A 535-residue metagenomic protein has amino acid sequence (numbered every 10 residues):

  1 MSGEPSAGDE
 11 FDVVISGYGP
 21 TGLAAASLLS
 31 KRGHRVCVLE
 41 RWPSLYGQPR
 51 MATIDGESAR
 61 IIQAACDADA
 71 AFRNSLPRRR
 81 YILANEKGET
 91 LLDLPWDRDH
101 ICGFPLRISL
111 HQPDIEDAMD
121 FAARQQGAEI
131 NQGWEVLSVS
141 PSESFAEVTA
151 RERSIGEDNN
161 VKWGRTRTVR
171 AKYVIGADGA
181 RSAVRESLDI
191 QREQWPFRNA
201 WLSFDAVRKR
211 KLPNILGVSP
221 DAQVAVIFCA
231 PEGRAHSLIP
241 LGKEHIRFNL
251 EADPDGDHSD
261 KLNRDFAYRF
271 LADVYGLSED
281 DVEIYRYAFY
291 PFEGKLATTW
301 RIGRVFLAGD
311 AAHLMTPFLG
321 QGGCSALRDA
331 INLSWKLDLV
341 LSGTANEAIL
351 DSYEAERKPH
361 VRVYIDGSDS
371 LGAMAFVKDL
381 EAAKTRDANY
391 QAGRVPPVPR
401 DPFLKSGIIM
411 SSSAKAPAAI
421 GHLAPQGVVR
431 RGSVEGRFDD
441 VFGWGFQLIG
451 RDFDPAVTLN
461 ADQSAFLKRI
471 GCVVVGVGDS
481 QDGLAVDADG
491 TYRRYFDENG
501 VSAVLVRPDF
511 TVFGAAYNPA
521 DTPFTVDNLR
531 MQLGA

Functional and structural regions predicted by a protein language model:
M1-D12, S16, K31-R32, N85-G88 (+6 more regions): Helical substrate-recognition/capping region of FAD-dependent monooxygenase/halogenase enzymes
D9-F11, V161-Y173: Core beta-strand elements of the Rossmann-like FAD/NAD(P) dinucleotide-binding domain in flavoenzyme oxidoreductases
G22-L23: N-terminal Rossmann-fold NAD(P) dinucleotide-binding loop
S30-R50: Glycine-rich FAD pyrophosphate-binding loop
Q48-A122, A230: Active-site-adjacent segment of FAD-dependent monooxygenases/related oxidoreductases
N74, D260-G322, H360, Y364-G367: FAD/FMN-dependent oxidoreductases across multiple families
Q132-E147, R151-I155: A conserved short coil-to-beta-strand element within the FAD-binding core of flavoproteins
G156-N160, Y173-F292: Conserved FAD-binding catalytic core of PHBH/FMO-like flavoproteins
